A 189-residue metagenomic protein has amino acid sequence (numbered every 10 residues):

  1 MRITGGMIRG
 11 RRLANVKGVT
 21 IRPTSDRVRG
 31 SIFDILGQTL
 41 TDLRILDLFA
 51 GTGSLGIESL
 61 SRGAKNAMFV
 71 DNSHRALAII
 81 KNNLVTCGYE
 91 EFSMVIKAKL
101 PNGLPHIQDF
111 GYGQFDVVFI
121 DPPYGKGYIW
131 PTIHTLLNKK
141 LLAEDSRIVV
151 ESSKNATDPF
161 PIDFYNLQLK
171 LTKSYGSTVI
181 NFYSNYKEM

Functional and structural regions predicted by a protein language model:
M1-M189: Class I S-adenosyl-L-methionine-dependent methyltransferase catalytic core
